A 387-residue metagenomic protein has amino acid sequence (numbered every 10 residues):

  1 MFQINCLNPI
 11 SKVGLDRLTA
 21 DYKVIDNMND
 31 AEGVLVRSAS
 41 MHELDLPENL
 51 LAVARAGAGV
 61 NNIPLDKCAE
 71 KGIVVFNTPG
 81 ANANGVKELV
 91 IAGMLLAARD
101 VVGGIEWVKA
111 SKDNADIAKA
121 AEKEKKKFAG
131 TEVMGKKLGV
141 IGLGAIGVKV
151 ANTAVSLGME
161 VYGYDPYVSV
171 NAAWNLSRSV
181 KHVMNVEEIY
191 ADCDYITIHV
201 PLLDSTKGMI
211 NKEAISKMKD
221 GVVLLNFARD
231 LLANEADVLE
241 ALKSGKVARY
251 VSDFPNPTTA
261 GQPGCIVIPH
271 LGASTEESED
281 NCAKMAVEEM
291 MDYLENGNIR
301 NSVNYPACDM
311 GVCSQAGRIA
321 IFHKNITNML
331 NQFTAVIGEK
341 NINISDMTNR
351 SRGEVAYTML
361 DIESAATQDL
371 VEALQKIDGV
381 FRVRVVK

Functional and structural regions predicted by a protein language model:
M1-T78, N211-E213, V223, N234 (+3 more regions): An N-terminal-biased, well-structured beta-alpha scaffold segment characteristic of Rossmann-like dinucleotide-binding
H42-L44, P166-A260, S274: Rossmann-like adenosine-cofactor binding region
P79-K137, N301-V303: Phosphate-binding beta-alpha-beta segment of Rossmann-like dinucleotide-binding domains, i.e., the NAD(P)
K87-E106, A154-M159, M285-N298, T334-G338: Oxidoreductase and adenylate-handling cofactor-binding alpha/beta cores
L143-G144: Glycine-rich Rossmann-fold phosphate-binding loop(s) that bind the pyrophosphate of adenine dinucleotide cofactors
G147-V148: N-terminal Rossmann-fold NAD(P) dinucleotide-binding loop
S216, D220-C313, K324, Y357 (+2 more regions): Rossmann-like dinucleotide-binding domain for NAD(H)/NADP(H)
N304-K387: A conserved regulatory-domain signal marking ACT and ACT-like small-molecule sensing domains and adjacent regulatory
